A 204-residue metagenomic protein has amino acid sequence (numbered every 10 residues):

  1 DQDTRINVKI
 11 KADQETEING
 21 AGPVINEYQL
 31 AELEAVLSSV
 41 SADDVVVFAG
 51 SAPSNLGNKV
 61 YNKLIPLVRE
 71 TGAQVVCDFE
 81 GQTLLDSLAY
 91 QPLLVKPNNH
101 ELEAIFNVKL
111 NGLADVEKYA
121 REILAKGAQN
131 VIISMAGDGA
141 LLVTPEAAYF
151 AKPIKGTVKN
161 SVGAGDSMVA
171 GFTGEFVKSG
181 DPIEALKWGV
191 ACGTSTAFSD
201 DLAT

Functional and structural regions predicted by a protein language model:
D1-D44: Conserved N-terminal subdomain of the carbohydrate kinase-like
E17-E27, F48-S54, T71-Q74, F106-V108: Flexible, glycine/proline-enriched loop segments at strand-loop-helix junctions that form or flank small-ligand binding
E17-N19, D43-S51, D78, K96-E101: Short beta-strands and strand-loop turn motifs
G22-V24, S38, S51-N55, E80-T83 (+1 more regions): Short acidic/polar capping segments at secondary-structure boundaries
E27-Y28, A104-L110, V158-V162: Short, charged, surface-exposed secondary-structure boundary motifs
L30-A31, G57-Y61: Conserved strand-to-helix beginnings and helix N-cap segments that scaffold or border functional pockets
K59-E146: Conserved phosphate/ATP/ADP-binding segment of small-molecule kinases
L85, L113-T204: Conserved phosphate-binding/catalytic region of the ribokinase-like
